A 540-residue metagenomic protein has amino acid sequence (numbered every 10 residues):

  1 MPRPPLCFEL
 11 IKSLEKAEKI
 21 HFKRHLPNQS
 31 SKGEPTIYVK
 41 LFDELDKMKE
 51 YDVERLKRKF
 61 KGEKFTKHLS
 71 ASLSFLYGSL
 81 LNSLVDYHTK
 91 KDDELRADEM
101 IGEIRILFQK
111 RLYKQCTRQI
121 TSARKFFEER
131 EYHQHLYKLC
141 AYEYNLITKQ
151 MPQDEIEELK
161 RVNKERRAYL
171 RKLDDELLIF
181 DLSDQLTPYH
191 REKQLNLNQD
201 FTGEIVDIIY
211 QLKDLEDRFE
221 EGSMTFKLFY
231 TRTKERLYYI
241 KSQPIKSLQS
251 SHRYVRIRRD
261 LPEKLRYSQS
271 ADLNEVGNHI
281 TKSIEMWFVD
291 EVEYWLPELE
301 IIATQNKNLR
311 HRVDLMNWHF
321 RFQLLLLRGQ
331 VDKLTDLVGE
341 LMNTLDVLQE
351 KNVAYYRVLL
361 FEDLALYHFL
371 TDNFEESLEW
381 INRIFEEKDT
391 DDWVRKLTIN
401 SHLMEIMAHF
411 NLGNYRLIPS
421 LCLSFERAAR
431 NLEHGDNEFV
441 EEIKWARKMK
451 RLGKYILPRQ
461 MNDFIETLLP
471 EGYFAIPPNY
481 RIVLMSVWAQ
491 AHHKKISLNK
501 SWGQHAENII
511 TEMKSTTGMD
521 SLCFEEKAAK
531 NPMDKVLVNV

Functional and structural regions predicted by a protein language model:
M1-Y210, R218-E221, K448, K454-V540: Flexible inter-repeat linkers and adjacent short helices within tandem amphipathic alpha-helical repeat scaffolds
S74-G78, R111-T121, P152-N163, N196-D214 (+4 more regions): Helix-turn-helix repeat elements of alpha-solenoid scaffolds
L95-D98, G102-R105, H135-K138, Y142 (+8 more regions): "A position-specific structural signal for the A-helix of alpha-solenoid helical repeats
T121-E129, N163-R171, D207-F219, H252-K264 (+5 more regions): Amphipathic alpha-helical segments of tetratricopeptide repeats
E131-K138, L173-D181, E220-L228, L261-N274 (+5 more regions): Alpha-solenoid helical repeat architecture
D154-E158, E176-E291: Alpha-solenoid helical-repeat scaffolds
S270-H279, S283-L364: Long, K/E/R/D-enriched contiguous segments that form extended
D389-I456: Active-site/pore-lining binding-face segments in mid-to-C-terminal subdomains
